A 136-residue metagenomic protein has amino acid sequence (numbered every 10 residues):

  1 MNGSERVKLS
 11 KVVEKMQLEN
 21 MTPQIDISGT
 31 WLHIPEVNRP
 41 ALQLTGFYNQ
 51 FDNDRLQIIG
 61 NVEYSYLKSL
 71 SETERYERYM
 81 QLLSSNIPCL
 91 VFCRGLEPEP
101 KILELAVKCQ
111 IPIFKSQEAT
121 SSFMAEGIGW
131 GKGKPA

Functional and structural regions predicted by a protein language model:
M1-L82: Gly/Thr-rich phosphate-binding loop signature of adenosyl cofactor/nucleotide-binding cores
N49-I58, V62-P135: Feature captures the catalytic cores and cofactor-binding loops of soluble hydro-lyases/lyases that act on carboxylate
